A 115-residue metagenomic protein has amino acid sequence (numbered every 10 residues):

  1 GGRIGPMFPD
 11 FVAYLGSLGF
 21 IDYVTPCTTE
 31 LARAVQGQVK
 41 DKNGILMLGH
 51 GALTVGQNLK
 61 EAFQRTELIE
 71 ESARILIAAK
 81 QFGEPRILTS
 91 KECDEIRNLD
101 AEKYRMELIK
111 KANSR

Functional and structural regions predicted by a protein language model:
G1-R115: Glycine-rich flexible loops
